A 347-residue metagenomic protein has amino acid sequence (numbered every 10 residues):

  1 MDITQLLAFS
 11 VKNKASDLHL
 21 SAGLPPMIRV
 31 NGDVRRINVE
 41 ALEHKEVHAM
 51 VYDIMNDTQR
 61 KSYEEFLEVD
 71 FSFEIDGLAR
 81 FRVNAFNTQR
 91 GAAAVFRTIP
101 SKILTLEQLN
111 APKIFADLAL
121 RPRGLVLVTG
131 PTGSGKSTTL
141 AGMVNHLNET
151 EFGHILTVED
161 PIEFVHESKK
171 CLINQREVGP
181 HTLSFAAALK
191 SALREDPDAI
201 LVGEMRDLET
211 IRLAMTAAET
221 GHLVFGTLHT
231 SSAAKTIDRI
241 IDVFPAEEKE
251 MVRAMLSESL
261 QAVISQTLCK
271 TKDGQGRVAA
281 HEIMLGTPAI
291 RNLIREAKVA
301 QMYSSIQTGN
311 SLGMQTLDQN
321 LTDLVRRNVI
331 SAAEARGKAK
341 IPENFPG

Functional and structural regions predicted by a protein language model:
M1-G347: Short, flexible helix-loop junctions that flank or precede catalytic/ligand sites
